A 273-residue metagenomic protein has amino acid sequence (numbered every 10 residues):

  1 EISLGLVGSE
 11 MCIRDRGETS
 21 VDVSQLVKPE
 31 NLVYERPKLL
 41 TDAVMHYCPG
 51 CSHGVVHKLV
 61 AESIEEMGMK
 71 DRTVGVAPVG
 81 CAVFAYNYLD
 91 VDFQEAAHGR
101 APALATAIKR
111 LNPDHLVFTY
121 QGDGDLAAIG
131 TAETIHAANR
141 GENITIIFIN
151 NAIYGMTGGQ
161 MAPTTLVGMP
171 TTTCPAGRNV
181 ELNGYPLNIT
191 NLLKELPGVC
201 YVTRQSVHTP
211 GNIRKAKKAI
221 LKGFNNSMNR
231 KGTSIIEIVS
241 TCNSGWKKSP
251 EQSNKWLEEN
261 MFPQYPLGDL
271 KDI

Functional and structural regions predicted by a protein language model:
E1, V55, A128-I129: Residues that form or flank phosphate/diphosphate-binding pockets in enzymes that use nucleotide phosphates
E1-D15: Single conserved hydrophobic/aromatic residue that forms the stacking wall/gate of nucleotide- or nucleobase-binding
L4-G5, R110, E195: Solvent-exposed polar/charged
R14-F118, N229: Thiamine diphosphate
C48-P49, D92-F93, Q121-D123, R178 (+1 more regions): A generic structural signal for short
V79-G155, K218-K222: Thiamine diphosphate
A128-T145, I149, I153-I273: Glycine-rich ThDP/TPP pyrophosphate-binding loop and its adjacent helix/strand module within ThDP-dependent enzymes
